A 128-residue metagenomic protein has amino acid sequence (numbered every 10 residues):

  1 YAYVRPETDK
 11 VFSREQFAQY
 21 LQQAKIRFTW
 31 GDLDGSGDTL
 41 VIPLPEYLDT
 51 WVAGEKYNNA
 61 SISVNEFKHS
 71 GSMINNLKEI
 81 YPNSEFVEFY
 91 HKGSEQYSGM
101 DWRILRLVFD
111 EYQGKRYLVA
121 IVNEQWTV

Functional and structural regions predicted by a protein language model:
Y1-V128: C-terminal-biased regions
